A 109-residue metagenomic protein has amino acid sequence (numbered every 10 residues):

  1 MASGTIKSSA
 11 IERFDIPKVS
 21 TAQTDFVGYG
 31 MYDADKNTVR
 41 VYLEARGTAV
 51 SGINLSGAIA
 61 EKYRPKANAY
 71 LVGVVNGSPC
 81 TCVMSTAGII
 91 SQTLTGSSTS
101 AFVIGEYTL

Functional and structural regions predicted by a protein language model:
A2-S51: Extracellular receptor-binding modules and their adjoining Ser/Thr/Gly/Asp/Asn-rich linkers
G4, G52-A58, K66-L109: Extracellular jelly-roll beta-sandwich "head" domains, especially the C-terminal globular C1q domain
D33-K36, A60-A67: A short, structured loop/turn motif at beta-sheet edges
